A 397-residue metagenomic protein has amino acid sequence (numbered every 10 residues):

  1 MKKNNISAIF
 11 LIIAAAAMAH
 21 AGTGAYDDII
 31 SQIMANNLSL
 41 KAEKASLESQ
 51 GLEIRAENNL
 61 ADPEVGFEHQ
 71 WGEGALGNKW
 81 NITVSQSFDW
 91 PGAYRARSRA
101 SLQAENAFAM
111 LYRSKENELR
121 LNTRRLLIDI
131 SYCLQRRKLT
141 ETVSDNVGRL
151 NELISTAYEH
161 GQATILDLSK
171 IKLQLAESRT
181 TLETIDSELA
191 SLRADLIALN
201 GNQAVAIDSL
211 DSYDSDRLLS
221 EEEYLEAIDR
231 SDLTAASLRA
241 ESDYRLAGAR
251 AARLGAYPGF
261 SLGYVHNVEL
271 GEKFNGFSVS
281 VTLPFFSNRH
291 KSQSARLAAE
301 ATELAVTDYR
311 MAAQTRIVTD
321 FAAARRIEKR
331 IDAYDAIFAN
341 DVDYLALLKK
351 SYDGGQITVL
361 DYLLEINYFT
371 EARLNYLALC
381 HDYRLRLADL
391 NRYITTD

Functional and structural regions predicted by a protein language model:
M1-K3: N-terminal secretory signal peptides that target proteins for export/translocation
N5-A8, E118-S231, D320-A323, I327 (+4 more regions): Periplasmic alpha-helical coiled-coil/stalk elements that build and connect Gram-negative outer-membrane
F10, A17-E64, F88, A96 (+7 more regions): Bacterial Sec-pathway N-terminal export signals of envelope proteins
T23-A25, L60-A100, A206-L218, G259-S294: Small/polar, glycine/serine/threonine/aspartate-rich low-complexity segments that form flexible
K41-A45, R55-N59, D89-E116, L166 (+4 more regions): Sec/SRP-type N-terminal targeting helices
L52, A56-N59, M110, N117 (+15 more regions): Regular, well-ordered alpha-helical segments
N151-L168, L345-L363: Alpha-helical hairpins and coiled-coil heptad-repeat segments
V279, A295, T302, A324 (+3 more regions): Hydrophobic, well-ordered secondary-structure elements that form the walls of internal hydrophobic environments
